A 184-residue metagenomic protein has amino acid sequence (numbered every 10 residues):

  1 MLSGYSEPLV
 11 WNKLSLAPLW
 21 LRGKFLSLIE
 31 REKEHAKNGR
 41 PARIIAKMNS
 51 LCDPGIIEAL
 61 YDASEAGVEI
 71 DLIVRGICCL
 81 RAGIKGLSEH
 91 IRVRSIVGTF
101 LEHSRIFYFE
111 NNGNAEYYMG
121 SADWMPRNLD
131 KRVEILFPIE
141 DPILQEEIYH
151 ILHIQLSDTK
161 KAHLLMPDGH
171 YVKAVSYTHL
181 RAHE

Functional and structural regions predicted by a protein language model:
M1, Y5-P8, I96-P167: HKD (HxKxxxxD) catalytic microenvironment of the phospholipase D
M1-L28: Active-site cores of enzymes that catalyze phosphoryl transfer or operate on phosphate-rich substrates
K13-L21, K47-D53, I77-L80, M166-K173: A glycine-rich phosphate-binding loop feature that marks nucleotide/adenosyl-phosphate handling sites
L19-S27, A42, S50-E58, D71 (+5 more regions): Conserved structured core elements
S27-R92: Primarily the HKD phosphodiesterase
L51, W124, A182: Hydrophobic pocket-lining residues within nucleotide cofactor-binding pockets
T178-E184: Conserved small/polar residues in nucleotide/adenosyl-binding loops
